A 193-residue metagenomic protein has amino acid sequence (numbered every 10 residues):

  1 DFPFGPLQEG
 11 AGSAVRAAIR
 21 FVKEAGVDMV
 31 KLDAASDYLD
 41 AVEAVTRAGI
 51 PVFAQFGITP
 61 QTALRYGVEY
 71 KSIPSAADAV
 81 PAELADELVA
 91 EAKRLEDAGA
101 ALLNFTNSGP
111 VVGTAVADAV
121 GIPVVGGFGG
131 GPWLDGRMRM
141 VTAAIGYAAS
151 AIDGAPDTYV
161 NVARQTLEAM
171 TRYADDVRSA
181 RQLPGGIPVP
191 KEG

Functional and structural regions predicted by a protein language model:
D1-G193: Alpha/beta enzyme core
